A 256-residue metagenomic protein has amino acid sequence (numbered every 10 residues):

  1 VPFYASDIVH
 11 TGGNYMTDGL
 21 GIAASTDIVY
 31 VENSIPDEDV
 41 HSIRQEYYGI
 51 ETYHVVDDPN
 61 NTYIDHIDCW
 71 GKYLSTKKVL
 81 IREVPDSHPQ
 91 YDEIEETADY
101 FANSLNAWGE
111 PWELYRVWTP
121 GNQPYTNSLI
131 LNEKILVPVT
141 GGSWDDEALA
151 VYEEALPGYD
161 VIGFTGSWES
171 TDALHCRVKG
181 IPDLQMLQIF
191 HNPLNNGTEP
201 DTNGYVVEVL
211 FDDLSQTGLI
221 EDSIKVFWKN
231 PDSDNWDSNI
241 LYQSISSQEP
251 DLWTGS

Functional and structural regions predicted by a protein language model:
V1-Q188: The feature marks the mature, well-folded catalytic cores of soluble enzymes
D183-S256: Glycan-association/targeting regions that enable binding to alpha-glucans and other polysaccharides
